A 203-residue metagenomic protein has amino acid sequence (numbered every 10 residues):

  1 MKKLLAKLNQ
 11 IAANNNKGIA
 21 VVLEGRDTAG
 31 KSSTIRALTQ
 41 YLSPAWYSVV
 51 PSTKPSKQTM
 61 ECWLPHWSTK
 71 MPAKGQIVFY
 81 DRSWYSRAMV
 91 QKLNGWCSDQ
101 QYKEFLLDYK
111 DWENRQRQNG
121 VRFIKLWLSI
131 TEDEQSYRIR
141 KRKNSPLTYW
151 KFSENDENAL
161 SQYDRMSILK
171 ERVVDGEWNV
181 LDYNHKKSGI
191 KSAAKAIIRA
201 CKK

Functional and structural regions predicted by a protein language model:
M1-I19: Extreme N-terminal, non-catalytic leader segments that precede Walker-type/kinase nucleotide-binding cores
V21-L23: Hydrophobic anchor at the beta1->P-loop junction of P-loop NTPases
K31: Conserved lysine of the Walker
T34-I35: Post-Walker A alpha-helix
A45-L106, K110: Conserved nucleotide-sensing/catalytic segment adjacent to the nucleotide-binding pocket in NTP-handling enzymes
P55-Q58, S83-S86, S129-S136, N184-S188: Conserved nucleotide-binding/hydrolysis micro-motifs of P-loop NTPases
K92-L106, Q116-S167: A glycine- and Lys/Arg-enriched "phosphate-lid" helix/loop adjacent to the NTP-binding pocket of small-molecule kinases
S167-K203: NTP-dependent small-molecule kinase module
